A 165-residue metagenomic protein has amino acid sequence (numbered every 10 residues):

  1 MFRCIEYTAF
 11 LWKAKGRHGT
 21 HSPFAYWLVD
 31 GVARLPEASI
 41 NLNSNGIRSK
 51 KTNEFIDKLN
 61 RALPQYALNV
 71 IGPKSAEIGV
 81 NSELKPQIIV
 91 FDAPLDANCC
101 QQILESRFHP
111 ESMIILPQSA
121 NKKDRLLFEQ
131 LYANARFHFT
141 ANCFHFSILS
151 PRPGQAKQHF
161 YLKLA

Functional and structural regions predicted by a protein language model:
M1-H109, A120-A165: A short alpha-helical cap/connector motif
S112: Glycine-centered, small-residue-biased loops immediately flanking beta-strands in adenine/cofactor-binding cores
